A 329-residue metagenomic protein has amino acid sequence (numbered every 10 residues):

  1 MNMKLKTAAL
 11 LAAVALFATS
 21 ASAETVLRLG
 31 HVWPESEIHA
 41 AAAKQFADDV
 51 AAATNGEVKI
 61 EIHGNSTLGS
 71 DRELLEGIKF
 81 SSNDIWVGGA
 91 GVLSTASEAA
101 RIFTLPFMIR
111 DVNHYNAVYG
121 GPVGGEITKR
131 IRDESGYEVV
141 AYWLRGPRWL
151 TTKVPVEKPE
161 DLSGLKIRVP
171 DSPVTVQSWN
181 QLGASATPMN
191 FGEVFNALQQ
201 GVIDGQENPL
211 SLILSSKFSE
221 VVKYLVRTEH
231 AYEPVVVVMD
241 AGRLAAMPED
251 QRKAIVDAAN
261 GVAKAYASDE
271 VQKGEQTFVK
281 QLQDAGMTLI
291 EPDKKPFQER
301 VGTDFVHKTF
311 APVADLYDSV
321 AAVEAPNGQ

Functional and structural regions predicted by a protein language model:
M1-T7: Positively charged n-region of N-terminal signal peptides that target proteins for export
N2, T19, A325-Q329: Generic C-terminal helix-cap and adjacent flexible tail
T7, A12, E24-Y115, P122-Q329: N-terminal secretory/targeting leader peptides
L16-A23: Sec/Tat signal peptide C-region and signal peptidase I cleavage site
